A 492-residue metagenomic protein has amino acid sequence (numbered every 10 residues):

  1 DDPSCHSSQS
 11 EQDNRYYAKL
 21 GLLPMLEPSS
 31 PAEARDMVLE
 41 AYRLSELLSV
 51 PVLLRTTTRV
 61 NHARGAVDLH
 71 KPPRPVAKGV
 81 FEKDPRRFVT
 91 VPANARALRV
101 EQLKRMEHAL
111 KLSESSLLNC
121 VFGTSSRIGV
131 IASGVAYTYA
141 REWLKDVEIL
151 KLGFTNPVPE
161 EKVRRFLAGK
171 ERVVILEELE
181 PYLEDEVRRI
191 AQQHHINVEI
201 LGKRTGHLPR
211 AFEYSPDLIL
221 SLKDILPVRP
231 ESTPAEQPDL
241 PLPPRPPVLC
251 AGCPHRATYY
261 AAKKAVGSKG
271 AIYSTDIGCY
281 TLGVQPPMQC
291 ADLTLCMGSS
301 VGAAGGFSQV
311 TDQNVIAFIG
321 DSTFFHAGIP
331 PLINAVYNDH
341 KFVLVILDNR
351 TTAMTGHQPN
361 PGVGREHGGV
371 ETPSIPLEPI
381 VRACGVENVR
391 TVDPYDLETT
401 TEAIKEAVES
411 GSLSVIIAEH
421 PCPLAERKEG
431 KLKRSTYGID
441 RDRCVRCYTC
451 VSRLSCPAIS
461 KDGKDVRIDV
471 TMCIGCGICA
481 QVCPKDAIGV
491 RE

Functional and structural regions predicted by a protein language model:
D1, L53-T57, I131-A132, L176-E177 (+4 more regions): Short beta-strand segments
D1-A18, R74-F81: Flexible glycine-/small-residue-enriched beta->alpha junction loops that bind anionic phosphate/pyrophosphate groups
D2-S4, G21-L26, E171, R204-L208 (+6 more regions): Short beta-alpha connecting loops at secondary-structure transitions that line or flank enzyme active sites
S7, V284-I417, R427-E429: Thiamine diphosphate
E11-Y16, D68-P73, V147, R189-Q192 (+4 more regions): Short secondary-structure boundary/capping segments
P28-L249, P254-H255, P394, E402 (+3 more regions): Flexible, low-complexity linker and terminal segments
A140-L150, K269, P379-G385: Short helix-loop-beta junction
S232-V301, V310: Active-site diphosphate/adenylate-binding microenvironment
